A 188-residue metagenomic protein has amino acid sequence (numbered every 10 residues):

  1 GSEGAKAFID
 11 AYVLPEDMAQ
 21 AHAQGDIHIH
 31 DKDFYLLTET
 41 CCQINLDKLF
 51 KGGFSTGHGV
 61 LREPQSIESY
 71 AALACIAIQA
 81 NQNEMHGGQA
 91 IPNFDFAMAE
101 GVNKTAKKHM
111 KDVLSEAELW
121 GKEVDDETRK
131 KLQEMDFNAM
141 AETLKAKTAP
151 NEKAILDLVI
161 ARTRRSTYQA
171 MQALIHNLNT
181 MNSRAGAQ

Functional and structural regions predicted by a protein language model:
G1-Q188: Extended catalytic cores of very large enzyme megasubunits
